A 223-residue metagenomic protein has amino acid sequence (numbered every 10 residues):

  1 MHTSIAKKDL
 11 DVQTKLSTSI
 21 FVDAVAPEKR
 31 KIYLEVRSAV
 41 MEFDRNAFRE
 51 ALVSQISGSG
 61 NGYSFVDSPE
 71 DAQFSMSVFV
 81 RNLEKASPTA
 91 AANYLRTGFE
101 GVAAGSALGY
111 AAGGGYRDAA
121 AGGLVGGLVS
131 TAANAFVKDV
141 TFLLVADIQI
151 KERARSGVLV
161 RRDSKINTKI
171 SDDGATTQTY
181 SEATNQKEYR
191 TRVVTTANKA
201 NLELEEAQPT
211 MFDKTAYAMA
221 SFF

Functional and structural regions predicted by a protein language model:
M1-N61, D71-E100, A154-R155, V160-D163 (+2 more regions): A structural "domain/chain start" motif
F65-S68: Long, hydrophobic N-terminal alpha-helical segment
S77-T176: Surface-exposed short loop/turn segments
